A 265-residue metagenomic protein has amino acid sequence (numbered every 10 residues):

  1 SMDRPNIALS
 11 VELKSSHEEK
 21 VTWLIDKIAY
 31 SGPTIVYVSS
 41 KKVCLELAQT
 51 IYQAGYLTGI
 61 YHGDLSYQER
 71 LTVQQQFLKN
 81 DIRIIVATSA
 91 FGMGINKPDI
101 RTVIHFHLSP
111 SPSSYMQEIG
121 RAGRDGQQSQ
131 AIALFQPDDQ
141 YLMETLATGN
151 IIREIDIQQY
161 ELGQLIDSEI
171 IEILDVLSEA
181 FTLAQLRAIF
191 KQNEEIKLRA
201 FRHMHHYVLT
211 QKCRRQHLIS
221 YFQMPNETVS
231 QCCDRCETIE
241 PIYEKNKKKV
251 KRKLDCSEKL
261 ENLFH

Functional and structural regions predicted by a protein language model:
S1-A29: Interdomain hinge/linker at the junction between the two RecA-like core domains of SF2 helicases
M2-R4, K14, L65, P110 (+1 more regions): Residue-level detector of flexible, active-site-proximal loop/helix-junction positions within diverse enzyme catalytic
S16-H17, I51, S66: Extended, charge- and Ser/Thr-rich helical segments
S31-L45, Q49-G63, Q75-S89, K97-H265: C-terminal helicase lobe
E69-V73: Short acidic active-site motifs
